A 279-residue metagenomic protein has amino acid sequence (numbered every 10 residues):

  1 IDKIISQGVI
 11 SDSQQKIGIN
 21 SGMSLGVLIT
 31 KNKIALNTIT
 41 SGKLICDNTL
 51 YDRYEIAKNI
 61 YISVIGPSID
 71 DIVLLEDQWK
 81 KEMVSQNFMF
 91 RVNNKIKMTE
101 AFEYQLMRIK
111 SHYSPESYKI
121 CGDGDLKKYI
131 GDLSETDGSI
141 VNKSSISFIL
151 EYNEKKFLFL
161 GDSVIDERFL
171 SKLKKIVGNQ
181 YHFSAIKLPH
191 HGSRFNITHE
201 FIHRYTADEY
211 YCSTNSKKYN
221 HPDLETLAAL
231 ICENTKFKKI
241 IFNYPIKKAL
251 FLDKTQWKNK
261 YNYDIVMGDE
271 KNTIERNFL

Functional and structural regions predicted by a protein language model:
I1-K155, K239, N243, T255-L279: Flexible, acidic/histidine-containing loops and adjacent segments that form or flank the divalent-metal
A35, A57, S85, A101 (+4 more regions): A sequence-composition feature that detects small, non-aromatic residues
P67-S68, G161-D162, H190, N215 (+1 more regions): Structural motif
D70, R194, K218, K248: Surface-exposed, flexible loop/turn segments at secondary-structure boundaries
I72, F157, K248-L250: Short, surface-exposed beta-strand/loop "edge" segments at domain boundaries and coil↔beta transitions
L75, L133-T214, N220-P222: Active-site-proximal loop/helix segments of hydrolase catalytic cores
S163-A185, E200-Y205, N220-L279: C-terminal regulatory/interaction regions
